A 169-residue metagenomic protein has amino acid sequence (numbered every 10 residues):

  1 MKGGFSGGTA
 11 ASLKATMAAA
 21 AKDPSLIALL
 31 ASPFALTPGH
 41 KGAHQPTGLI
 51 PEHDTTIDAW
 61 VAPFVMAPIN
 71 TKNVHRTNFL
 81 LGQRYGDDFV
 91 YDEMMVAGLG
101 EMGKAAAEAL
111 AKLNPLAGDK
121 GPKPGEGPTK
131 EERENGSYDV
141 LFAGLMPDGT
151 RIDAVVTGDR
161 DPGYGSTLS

Functional and structural regions predicted by a protein language model:
M1-S169: C-terminal catalytic/substrate-binding lobe primarily of soluble NAD(P)-dependent oxidoreductases
